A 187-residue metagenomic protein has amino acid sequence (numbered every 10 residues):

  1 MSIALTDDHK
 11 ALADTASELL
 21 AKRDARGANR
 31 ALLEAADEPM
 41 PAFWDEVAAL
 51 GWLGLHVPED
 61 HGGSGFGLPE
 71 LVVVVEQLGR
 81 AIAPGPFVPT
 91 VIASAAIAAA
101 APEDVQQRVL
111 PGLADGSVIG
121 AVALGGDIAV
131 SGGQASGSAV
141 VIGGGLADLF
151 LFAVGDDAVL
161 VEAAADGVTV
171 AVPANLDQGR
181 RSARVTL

Functional and structural regions predicted by a protein language model:
M1-A83: Amphipathic, small/basic residue-rich leader segments at the start of a protein or domain
E46-V47, Q77, A99, G112-L113 (+1 more regions): Conserved catalytic core of Hanks-type protein kinase domains
G67-L71, T90, Q106: Amphipathic alpha-helical segments in well-structured domains
V72-V75, S94-I97, L110, L151: Conserved protein kinase catalytic domain
I82-F87, A139-V140: Active-site PLP-lysine loop of aminotransferase-like
G85-E103: N-terminal glycine-rich flavin-associated loop
D104-L187: FAD-binding core of flavoproteins
